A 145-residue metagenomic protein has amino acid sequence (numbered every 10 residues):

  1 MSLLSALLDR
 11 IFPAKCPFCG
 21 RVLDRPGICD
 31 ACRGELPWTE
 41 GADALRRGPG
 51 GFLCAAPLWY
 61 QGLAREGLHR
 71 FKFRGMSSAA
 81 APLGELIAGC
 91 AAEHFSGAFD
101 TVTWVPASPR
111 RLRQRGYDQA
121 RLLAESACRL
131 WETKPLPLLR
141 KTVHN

Functional and structural regions predicted by a protein language model:
M1-N145: Glycine-rich phosphate/pyrophosphate-handling loop used in enzymes and phosphotransfer proteins
